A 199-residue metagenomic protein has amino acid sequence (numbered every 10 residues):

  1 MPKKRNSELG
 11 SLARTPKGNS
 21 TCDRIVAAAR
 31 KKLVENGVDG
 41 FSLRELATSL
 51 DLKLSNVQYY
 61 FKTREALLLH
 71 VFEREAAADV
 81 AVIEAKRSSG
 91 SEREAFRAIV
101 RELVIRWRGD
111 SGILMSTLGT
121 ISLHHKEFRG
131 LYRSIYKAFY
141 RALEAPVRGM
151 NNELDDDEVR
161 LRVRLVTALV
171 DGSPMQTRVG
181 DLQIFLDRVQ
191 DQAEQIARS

Functional and structural regions predicted by a protein language model:
M1-S20: N-terminal intrinsically disordered/low-complexity leader segments
T21-R24, A28-A66, H70: Helix-turn-helix
R24, A28-N36, V82, L114 (+2 more regions): Solvent-exposed, amphipathic alpha-helical segments
H70, A81-G112, R162-V166: Hydrophobic alpha-helical connector segments
E73-D79: Short, basic, alpha-helical segments at the C-terminal edge of helix-turn-helix-like DNA-binding modules
R108-G130: Amphipathic alpha-helical segments used for helix-helix packing
R129-R133, M150-S199: Hydrophobic/aromatic-rich alpha-helical bundle segments in the mid-to-C-terminal region
L131-A142: Short, solvent-exposed amphipathic helices
